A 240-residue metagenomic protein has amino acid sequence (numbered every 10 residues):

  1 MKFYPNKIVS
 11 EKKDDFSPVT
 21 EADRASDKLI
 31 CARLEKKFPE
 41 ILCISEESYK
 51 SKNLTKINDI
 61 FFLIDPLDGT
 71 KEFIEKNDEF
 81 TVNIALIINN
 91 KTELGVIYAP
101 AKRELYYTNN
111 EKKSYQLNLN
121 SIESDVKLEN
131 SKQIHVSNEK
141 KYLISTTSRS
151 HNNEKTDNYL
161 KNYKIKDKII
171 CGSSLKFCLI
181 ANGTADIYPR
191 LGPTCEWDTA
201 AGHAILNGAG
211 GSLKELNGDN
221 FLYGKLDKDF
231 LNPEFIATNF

Functional and structural regions predicted by a protein language model:
M1, D23, L34, T70 (+5 more regions): Residue-level signal for inorganic ion chemistry
M1-L67, I88, E154, N158-N162 (+2 more regions): N-terminal subdomain of lithium-sensitive/metallo-dependent phosphomonoesterases centered on the IMPase/IPPase/PAP
K37, I87-K91, A101, N110-K113 (+6 more regions): Short loop segments at secondary-structure junctions
I41-L42, F61-F62, L94-G95, I144 (+2 more regions): Structural motif
S51-N53, N120-L128, L226: Short helix-coil transition/hinge motifs at the ends and kinks of transmembrane helices, capturing the brief
K56-L119, E123: DPxDG-like acidic metal-binding loop motif
K132-F240: An extended, acidic
